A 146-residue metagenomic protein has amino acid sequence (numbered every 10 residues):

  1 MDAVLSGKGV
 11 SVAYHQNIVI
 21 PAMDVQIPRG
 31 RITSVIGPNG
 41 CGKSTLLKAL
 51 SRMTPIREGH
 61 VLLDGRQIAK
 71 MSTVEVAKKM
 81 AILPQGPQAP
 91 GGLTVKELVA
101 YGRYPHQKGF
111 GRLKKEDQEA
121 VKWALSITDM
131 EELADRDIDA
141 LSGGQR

Functional and structural regions predicted by a protein language model:
L5, V19-A22: Conserved structural motif at the start of ABC-family nucleotide-binding domains
A13-N17, T54, L63, K70 (+1 more regions): Conserved A-loop
I36-P38: The feature captures the beta-strand-to-loop junction immediately N-terminal to the Walker
S51: Helix-to-loop junction immediately C-terminal to a conserved catalytic motif
G59-Q67, V76: Conserved ABC transporter NBD signature motif
A100, K115-L133: Conserved ABC ATPase "signature" region
G111-R112, D137-L141, Q145: Conserved ABC ATPase signature
